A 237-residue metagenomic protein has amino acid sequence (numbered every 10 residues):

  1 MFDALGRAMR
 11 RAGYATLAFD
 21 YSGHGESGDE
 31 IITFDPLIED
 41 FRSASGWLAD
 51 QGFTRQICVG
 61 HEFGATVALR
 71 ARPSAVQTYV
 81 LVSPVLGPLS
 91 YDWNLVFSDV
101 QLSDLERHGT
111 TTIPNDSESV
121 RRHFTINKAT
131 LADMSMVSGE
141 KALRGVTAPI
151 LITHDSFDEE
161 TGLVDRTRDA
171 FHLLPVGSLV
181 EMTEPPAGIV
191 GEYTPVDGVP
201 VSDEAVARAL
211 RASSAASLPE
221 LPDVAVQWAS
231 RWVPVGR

Functional and structural regions predicted by a protein language model:
M1-G6, L163-D165: The serine-hydrolase catalytic nucleophile loop
A4-E26: Conserved alpha/beta-hydrolase
I31-Q51: Alpha/beta-hydrolase active-site loop
Q51-E62: Alpha/beta-hydrolase fold nucleophile elbow
A65-A75, Y79: Short glycine-enriched nucleophile-adjacent loop and the immediately C-terminal alpha-helix near the catalytic center
A75-G236: The alpha/beta-hydrolase serine catalytic core
